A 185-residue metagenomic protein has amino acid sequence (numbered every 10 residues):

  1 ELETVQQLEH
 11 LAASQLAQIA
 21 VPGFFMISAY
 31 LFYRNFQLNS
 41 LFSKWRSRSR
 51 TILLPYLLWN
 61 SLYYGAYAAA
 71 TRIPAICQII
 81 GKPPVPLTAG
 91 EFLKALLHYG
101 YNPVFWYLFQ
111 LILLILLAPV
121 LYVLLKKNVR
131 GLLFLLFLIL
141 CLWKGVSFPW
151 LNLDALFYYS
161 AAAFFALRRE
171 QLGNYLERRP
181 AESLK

Functional and structural regions predicted by a protein language model:
L2-L8: Membrane-interface interhelical loops and short amphipathic "cap" helices that link adjacent transmembrane segments
S14, Q18-G23, N35-R72, I79-G100 (+2 more regions): Transmembrane alpha-helical segments and their boundary/interface "anchor" motifs in multi-pass integral membrane
V21-R34, Q110-P119, V146-L176, K185: Specific transmembrane alpha-helix
Y30, S61-I73, L116, V120 (+3 more regions): Structural signature of transmembrane alpha-helix termini at the membrane-water interface
Q37-R46, L121-R130, R168-A181: Membrane-interface helix-boundary motifs at transmembrane edges
N60-S61, F134-P149, K185: Aromatic-anchored segments of alpha-helical transmembrane domains
L97-N102, L142-L153: Membrane-interface helix caps and helix-loop-helix hairpins in membrane proteins
V104-L121, L125-F137: Aromatic- and glycine-enriched pocket-lining scaffold segments that form the walls of small-molecule binding clefts
